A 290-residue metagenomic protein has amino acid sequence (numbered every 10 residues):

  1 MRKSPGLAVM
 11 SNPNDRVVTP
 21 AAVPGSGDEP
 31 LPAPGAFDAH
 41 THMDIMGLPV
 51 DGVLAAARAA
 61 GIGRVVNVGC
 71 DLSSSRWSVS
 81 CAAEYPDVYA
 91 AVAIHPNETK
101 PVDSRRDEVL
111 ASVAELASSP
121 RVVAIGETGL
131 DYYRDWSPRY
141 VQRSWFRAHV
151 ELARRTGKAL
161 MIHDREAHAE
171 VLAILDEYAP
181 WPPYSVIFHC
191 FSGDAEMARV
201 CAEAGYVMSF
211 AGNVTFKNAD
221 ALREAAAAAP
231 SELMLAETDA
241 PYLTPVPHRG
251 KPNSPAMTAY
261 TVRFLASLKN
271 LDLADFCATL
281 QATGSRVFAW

Functional and structural regions predicted by a protein language model:
R2-W290: Mid-domain alpha/beta scaffold segments of enzyme catalytic cores
